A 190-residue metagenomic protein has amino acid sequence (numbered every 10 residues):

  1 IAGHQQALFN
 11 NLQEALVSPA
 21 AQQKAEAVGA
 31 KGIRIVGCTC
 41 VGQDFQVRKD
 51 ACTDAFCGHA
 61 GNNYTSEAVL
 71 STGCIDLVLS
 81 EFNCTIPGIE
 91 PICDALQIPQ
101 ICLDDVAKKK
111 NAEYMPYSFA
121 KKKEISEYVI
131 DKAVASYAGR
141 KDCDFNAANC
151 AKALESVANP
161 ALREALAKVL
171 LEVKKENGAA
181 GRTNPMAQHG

Functional and structural regions predicted by a protein language model:
I1-G190: Metallocofactor- and cofactor-centric catalytic cores in central/energy metabolism, strongly enriched
